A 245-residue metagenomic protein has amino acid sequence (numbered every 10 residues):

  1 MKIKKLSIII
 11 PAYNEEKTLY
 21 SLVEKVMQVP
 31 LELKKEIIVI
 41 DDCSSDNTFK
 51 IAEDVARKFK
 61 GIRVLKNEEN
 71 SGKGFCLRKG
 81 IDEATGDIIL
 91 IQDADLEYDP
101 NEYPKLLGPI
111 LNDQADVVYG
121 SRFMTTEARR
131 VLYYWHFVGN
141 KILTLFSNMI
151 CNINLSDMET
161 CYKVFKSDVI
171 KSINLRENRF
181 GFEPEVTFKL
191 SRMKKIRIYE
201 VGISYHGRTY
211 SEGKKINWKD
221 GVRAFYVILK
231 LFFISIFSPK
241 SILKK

Functional and structural regions predicted by a protein language model:
M1-K5, I150-N152, R176-K245: Hydrophobic helical membrane-anchoring modules
A12, I40-D42, N67: Conserved sequence signature across two-component system core domains
E15-V29: Short, well-formed alpha-helical segments that are part of the catalytic scaffolds of diverse glycosyltransferases
K17-S21, D46-V55: Acidic helix N-cap motif at the loop->helix transition within catalytic regions of sugar-transfer enzymes
K35-I38, F49-E83: Conserved donor nucleotide-binding strand/loop of the catalytic core
D41-K50, L96: A conserved acidic beta->alpha catalytic loop
N67-E83, I88, P100-F180, H206-F225: Acceptor/aglycone-binding surface of glycosyltransferases and processive sugar-polymer synthases
